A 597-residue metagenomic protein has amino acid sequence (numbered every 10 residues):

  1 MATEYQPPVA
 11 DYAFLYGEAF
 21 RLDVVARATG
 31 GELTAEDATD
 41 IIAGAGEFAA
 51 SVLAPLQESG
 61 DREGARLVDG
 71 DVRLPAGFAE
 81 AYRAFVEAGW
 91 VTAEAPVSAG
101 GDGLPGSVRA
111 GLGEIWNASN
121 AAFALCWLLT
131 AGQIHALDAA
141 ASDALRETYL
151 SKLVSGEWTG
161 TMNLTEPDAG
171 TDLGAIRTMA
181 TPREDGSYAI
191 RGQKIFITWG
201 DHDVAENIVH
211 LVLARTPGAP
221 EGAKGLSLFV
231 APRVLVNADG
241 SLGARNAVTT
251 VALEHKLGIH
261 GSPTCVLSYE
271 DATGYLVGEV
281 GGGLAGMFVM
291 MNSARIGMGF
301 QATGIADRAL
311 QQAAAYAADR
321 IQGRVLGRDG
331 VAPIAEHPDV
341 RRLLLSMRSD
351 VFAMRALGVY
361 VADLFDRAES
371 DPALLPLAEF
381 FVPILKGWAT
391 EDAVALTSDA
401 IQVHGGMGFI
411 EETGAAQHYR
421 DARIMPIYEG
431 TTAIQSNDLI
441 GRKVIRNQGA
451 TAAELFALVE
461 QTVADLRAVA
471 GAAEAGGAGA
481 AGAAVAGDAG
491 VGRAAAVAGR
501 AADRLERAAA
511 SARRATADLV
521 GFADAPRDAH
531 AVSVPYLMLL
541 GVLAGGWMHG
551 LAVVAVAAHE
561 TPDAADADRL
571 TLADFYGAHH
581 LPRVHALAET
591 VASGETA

Functional and structural regions predicted by a protein language model:
M1-L125, T148, G482, D488 (+2 more regions): Amphipathic, small/basic residue-rich leader segments at the start of a protein or domain
A2, Q6, I259, P376-F456 (+1 more regions): Alpha-helix capping/hinge segments and adjacent helical runs
G30-E32, R62-P75, G286-G297, Q311-R348 (+5 more regions): Glycine-rich cofactor-pocket loops
A65, W127-T130, A141-R183, Q193 (+5 more regions): Internal maturation/activation junctions in enzymes
R109, A180-P182, I259-F288, A318-A332 (+3 more regions): Flexible glycine/proline-rich, aromatic-decorated loop/lid segments
S187-R245: A short core secondary-structure module
F196-T198, L235-V251, K256, P263-A294 (+2 more regions): A glycine-rich, basic-preceded beta-loop-alpha segment at the flavin cofactor/substrate interface of flavin-utilizing
R446, D465-A470, G492-A597: C-terminal amphipathic alpha-helical interaction region
